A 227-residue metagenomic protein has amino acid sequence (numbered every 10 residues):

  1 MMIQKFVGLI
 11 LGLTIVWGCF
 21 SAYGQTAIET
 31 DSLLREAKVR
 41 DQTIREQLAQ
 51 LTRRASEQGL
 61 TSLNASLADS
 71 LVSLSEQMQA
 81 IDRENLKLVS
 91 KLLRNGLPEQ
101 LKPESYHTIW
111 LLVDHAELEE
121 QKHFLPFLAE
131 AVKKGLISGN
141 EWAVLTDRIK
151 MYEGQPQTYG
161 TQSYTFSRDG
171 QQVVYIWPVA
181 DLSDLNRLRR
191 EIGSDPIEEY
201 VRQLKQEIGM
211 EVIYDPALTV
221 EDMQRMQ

Functional and structural regions predicted by a protein language model:
M1-A27: Bacterial Sec-dependent N-terminal signal peptides
A22-R35, T219-Q227: Basic/polar N-terminal segments that are highly enriched at the extreme N-terminus, encompassing both cleavable
T26-G160: N-terminal helix-rich structural modules
E76, Y159, Y175, P216-T219: Long, hydrophilic "mature protein body" segments
K87, L182-S183: A generic alpha-helix surface/boundary motif
E119-Q121, W177-L182: Short acidic alpha-helix initiation/capping motifs at coil-to-helix transition points, especially at protein N-termini
G135, E141-A180, R187, E191-I192: Short aromatic loop motif centered on NTY/YTY
D184-Q227: A cross-kingdom marker for long, charged
